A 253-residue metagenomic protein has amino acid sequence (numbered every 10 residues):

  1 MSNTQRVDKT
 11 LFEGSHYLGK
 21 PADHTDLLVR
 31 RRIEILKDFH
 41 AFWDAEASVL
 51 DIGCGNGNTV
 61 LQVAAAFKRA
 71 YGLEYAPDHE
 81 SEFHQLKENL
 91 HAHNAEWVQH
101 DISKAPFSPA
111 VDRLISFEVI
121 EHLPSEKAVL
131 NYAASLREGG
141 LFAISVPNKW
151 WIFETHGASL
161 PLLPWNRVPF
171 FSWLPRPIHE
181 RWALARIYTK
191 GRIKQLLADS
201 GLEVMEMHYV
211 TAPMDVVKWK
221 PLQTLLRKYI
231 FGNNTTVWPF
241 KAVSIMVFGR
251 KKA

Functional and structural regions predicted by a protein language model:
M1-P109, R113, F117, E126-L130 (+2 more regions): Conserved N-terminal segment of class I S-adenosyl-L-methionine
D8-R30, Y75, S103, P124-S135 (+1 more regions): S-adenosyl-L-methionine-dependent methyltransferase catalytic module, highlighting the catalytic core
G53, E118, A183, I187: Short, charged/polar micro-motifs that form catalytic or ligand-binding hotspots
E121: Catalytic acidic motif of RecA-like/P-loop NTPases
G249-A253: Short beta-strand-to-coil "C-cap" segments at the C-terminal boundary of structured domains/repeats, marking
